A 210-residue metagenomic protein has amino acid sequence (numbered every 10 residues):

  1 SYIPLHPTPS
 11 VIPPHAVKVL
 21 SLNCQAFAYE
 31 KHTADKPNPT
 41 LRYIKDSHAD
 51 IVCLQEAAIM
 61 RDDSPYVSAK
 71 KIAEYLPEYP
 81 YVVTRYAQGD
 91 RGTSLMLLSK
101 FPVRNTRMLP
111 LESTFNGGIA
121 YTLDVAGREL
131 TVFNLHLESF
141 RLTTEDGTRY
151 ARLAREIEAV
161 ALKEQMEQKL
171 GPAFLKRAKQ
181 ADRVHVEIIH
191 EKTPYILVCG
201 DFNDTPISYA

Functional and structural regions predicted by a protein language model:
Y2-P14, K31-H32, K45, I51-Y150: Structured beta-strand-rich core segments of catalytic domains in phosphoester-bond hydrolases
P9-A26: Short extracytoplasmic/periplasmic juxtamembrane "stem" segments immediately C-terminal to an N-terminal membrane anchor
V19-L20, C53, V198: Residue-level marker for buried hydrophobic side chains located in beta-strands that build the well-ordered beta-sheet
S21-P37, A58-D62, R141-A173: Acidic/histidine-rich helix-loop elements that form or flank divalent-metal/phosphate-binding sites at the catalytic
C24, A57, L137, D201-F202: Active-site metal-binding loops of divalent metal-dependent hydrolases
K36-T40, S68, I72, R177-Q180 (+1 more regions): Stable alpha-helical elements in mature extracytoplasmic
N38-H48: Short, well-structured alpha-helical segments in soluble
G147-A210: Metal-dependent phosphoesterases centered on the DNase I-like endonuclease/exonuclease/phosphatase
